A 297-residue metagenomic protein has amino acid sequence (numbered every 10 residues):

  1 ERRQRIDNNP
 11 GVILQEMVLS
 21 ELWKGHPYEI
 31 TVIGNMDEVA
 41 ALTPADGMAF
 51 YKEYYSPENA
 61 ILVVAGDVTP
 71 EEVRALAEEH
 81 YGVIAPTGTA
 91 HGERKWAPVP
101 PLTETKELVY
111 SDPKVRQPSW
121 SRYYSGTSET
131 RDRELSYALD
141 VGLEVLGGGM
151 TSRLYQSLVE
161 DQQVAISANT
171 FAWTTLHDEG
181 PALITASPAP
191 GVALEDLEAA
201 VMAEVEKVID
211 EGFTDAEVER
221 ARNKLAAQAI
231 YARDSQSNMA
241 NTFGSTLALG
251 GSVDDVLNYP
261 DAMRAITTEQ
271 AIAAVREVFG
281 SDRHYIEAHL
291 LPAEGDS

Functional and structural regions predicted by a protein language model:
R5-N59, V83-T130, E144-E195, E217-K224 (+3 more regions): Non-catalytic beta-strand/loop surface segments
G66-E71, P190-A193: Helix N-cap motif at beta-to-alpha junctions
V73-L76, L154, L197: Hydrophobic side chains in well-ordered alpha-helices
E79-G88, M202-G212: A common structural junction motif
L135-Y137: Zinc-dependent metallopeptidase catalytic helix centered on the HExxH motif and its immediate flanking segment
I209, A221, A232, G251-L257 (+2 more regions): C-terminal soluble interaction/assembly domains
